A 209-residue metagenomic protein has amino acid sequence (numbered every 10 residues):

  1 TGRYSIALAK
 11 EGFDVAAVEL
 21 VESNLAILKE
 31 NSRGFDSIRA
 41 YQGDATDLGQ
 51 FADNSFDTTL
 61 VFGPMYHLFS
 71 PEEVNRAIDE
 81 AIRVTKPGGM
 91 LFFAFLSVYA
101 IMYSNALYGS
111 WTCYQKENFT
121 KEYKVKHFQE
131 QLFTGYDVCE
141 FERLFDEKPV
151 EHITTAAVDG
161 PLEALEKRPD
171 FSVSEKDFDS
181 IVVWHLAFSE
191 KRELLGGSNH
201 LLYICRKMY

Functional and structural regions predicted by a protein language model:
T1-L48: Class I SAM-dependent methyltransferase SAM/SAH-binding core
T46-T59: A short acidic, Gly/Pro-enriched loop at the edge of an enzyme's catalytic core that lines a small-molecule cofactor
D57-E72: A short SAM/SAH-binding and catalytic strip from SAM-dependent methyltransferases
N75-M90: A short glycine-rich, Lys/Arg-flanked "PGG" loop and its adjoining helix->strand segment in the class I
M90-F119: Conserved class I S-adenosyl-L-methionine
T112-F133: C-terminal alpha-helical "lid/dimerization" subdomain adjacent to the S-adenosyl-L-methionine
E130-P149, I153-T155: Short alpha-helix
T154-Y209: A C-terminal cap/extension of S-adenosyl-L-methionine-dependent methyltransferases that defines the acceptor-substrate
